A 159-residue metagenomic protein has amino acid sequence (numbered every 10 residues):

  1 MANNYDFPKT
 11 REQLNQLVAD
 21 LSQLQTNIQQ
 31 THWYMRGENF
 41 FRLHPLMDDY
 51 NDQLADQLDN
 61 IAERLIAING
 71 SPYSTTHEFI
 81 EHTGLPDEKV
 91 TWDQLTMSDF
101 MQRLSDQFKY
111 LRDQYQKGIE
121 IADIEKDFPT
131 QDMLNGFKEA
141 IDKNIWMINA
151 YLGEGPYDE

Functional and structural regions predicted by a protein language model:
M1-L17, M97, L104: Disorder-to-helix initiation segments
A2, M35, F40, D52 (+5 more regions): Long, contiguous binding/interaction regions
A2-K9, L24-D49, Q114-P129: Helix-loop segments that flank and shape redox-cofactor active sites
L14, H44-N51, A55, M101 (+3 more regions): Amphipathic, non-transmembrane alpha-helical scaffold segments
V18, Q25-I28, H32, N51 (+6 more regions): A structural signal for well-ordered alpha-helices, especially hydrophobic packing surfaces of coiled-coils
R42-F79: Conserved alpha-helical segments that form or flank metal/cofactor-binding pockets of metalloenzymes
D59, T83-G136: Acidic/histidine-rich alpha-helical segments that form the ligand environment of transition-metal centers
D127-Q131, A150, P156: Short conserved catalytic/interaction loops centered on acidic-Pro-aromatic/His motifs
